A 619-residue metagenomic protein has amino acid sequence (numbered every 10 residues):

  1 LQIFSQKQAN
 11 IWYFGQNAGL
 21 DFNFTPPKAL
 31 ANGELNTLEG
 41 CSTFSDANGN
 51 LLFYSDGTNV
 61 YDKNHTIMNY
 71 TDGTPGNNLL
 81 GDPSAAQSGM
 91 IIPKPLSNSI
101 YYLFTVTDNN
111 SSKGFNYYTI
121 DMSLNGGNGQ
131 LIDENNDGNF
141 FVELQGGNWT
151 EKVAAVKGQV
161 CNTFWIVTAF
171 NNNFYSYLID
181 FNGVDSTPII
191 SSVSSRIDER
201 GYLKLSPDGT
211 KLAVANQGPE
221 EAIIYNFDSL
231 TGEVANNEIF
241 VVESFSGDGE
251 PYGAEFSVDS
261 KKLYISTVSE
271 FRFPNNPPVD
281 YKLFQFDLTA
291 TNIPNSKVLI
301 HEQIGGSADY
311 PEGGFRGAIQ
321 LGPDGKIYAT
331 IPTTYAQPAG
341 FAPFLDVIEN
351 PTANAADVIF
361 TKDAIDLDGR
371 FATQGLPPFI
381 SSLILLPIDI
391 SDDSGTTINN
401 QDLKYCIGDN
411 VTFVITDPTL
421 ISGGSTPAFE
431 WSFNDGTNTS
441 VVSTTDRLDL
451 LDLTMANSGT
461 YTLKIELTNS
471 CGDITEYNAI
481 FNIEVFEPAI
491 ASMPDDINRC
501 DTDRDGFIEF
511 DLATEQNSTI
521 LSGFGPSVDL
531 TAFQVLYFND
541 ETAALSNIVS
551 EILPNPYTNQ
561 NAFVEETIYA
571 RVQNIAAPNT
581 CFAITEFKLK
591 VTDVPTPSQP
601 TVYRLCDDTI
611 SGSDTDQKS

Functional and structural regions predicted by a protein language model:
F4-F240, S244-Q401: Beta-propeller fold recognition
D392-C406, S492-R504, S598-D614: Short, solvent-exposed loop/edge segments of extracellular or virion-exposed proteins
K404, G408-I421, D505-T519, I610-S619: A short beta-strand segment in extracellular, disulfide-stabilized domains
T419-E430, S518-Y537: Solvent-exposed loop segments of extracellular immunoglobulin-like
F429-L453, F538-N561: Surface-exposed, flexible coil segments in extracellular/virion-facing regions
G459-S470, N547, E551-N579: Append "Rare intracellular matches occur via the same short Y/T/C beta-strand/loop motifs
S470-N478, A576-I584, K588: Short, exposed coil/turn segments at beta-strand boundaries within extracellular/luminal domains
E484-A491, K590-P597: Extracellular interdomain linker/stem segments of modular secreted and single-pass surface proteins
